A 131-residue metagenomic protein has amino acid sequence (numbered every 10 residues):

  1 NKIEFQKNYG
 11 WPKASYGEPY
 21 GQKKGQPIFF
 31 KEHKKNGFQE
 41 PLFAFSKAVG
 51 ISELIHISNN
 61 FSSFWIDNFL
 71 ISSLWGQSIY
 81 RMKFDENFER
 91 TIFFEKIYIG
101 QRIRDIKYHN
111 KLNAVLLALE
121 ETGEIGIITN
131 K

Functional and structural regions predicted by a protein language model:
N1-I92, K111, E124, I128-K131: Beta-propeller domain segments
G50, R102, E121: Beta-rich catalytic cores
I71, L116-A118: Residue position within the beta-strands of beta-propeller blades
E89-N110: Conserved blade-ending motifs and adjacent loop-strand segments that build the rim/top face of beta-propeller domains
I106, N113-L116, I125-G126: C-terminal amphipathic alpha-helical "assembly" element that mediates oligomerization/partner interfaces or acts as
